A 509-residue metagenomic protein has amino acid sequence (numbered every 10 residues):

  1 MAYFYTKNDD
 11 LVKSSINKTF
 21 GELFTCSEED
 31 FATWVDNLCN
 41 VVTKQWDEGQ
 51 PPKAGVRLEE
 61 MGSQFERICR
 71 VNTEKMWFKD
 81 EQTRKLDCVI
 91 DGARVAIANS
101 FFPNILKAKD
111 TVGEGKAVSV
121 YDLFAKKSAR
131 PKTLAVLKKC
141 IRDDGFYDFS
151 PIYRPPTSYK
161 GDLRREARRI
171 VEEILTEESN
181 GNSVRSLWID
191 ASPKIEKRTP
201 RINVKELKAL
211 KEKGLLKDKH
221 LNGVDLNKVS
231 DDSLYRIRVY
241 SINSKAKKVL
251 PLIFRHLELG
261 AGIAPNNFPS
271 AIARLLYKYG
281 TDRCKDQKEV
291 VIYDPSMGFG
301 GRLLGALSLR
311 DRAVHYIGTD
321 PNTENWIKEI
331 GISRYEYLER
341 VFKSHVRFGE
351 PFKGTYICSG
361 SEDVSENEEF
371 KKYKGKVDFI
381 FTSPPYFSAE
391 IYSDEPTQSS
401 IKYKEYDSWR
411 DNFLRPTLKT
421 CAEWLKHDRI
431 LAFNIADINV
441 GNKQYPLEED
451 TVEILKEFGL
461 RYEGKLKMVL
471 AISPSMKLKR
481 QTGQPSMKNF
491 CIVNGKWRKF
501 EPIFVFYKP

Functional and structural regions predicted by a protein language model:
M1-E66, R70-P509: Class I S-adenosyl-L-methionine-dependent methyltransferase catalytic core
